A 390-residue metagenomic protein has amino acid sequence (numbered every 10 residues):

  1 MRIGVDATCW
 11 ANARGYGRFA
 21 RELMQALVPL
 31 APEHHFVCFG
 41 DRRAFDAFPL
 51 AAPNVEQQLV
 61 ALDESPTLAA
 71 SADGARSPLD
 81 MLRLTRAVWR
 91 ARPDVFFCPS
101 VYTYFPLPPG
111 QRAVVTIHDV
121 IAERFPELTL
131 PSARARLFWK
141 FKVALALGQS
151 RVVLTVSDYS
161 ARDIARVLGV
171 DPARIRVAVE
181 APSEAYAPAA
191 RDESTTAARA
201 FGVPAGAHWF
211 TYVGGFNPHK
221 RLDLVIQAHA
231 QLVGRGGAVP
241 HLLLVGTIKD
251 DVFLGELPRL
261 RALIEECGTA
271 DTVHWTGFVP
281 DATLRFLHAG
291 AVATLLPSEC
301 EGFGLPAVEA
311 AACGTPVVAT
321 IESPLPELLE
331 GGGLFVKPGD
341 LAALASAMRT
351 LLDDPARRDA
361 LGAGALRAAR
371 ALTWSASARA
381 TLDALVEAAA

Functional and structural regions predicted by a protein language model:
M1-A390: Carbohydrate transferase catalytic cores enriched for Leloir-type hexosyltransferases
